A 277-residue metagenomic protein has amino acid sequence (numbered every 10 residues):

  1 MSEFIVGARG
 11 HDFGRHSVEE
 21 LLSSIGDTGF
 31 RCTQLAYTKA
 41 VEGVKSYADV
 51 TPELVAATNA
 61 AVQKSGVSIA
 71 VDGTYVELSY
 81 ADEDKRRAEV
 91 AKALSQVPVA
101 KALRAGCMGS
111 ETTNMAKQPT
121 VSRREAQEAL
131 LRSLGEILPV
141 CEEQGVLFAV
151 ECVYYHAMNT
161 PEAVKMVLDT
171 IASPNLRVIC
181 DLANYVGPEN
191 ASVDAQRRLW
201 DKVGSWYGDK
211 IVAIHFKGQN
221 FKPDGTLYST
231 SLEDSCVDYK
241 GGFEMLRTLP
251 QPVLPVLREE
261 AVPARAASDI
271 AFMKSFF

Functional and structural regions predicted by a protein language model:
F4-R9, T33-L35, I69-T74, M108-S110 (+4 more regions): Hydrophobic faces of well-ordered beta-strands that scaffold small-molecule active sites in alpha/beta enzyme cores
R9-F13, A36-A40, T74-E77, T113-M115 (+5 more regions): Active-site beta-loop-alpha junctions enriched in small/polar residues
G14-I25, A88-P98, Q196-G204: Short, acidic/polar
E19-E20, A56-A57, A61-S65, L78-C180: Active-site acidic/histidine proton-transfer and metal-coordination neighborhood in alpha/beta enzyme cores
E20-K39, R104: Catalytic domains of carbohydrate-active enzymes, especially glycoside hydrolases
I25, T33, V62, E89 (+6 more regions): Conserved, mostly hydrophobic/aromatic
T33, E125, G135-C236: Acidic/histidine-rich catalytic cores of soluble enzymes
Q34-T58, M115-Q118: Glycine-rich, proline-tolerant flexible connector loops at the mouths of alpha/beta enzymes
